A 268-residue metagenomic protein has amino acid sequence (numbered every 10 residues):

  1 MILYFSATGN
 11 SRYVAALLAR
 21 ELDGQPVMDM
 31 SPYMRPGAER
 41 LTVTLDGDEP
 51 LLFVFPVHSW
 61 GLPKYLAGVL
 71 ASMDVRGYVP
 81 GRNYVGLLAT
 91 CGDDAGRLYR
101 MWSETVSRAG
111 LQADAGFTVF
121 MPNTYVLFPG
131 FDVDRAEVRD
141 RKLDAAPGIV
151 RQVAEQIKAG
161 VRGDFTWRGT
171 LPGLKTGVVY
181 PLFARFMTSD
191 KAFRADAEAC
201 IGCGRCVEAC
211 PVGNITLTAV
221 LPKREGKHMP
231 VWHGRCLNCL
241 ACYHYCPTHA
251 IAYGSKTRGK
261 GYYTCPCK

Functional and structural regions predicted by a protein language model:
M1-I2, S6-M34, L45-F55, S59-F183 (+3 more regions): FMN-binding flavodoxin-like domain, especially the glycine-rich phosphate-binding loop
D29-A38, G226-H228: Short gly/ser/thr-rich secondary-structure transition/capping motifs
R40-T42: Short hydrophobic/charged patches on amphipathic alpha-helices used for structural packing and interfaces
Q156-V220, G226-K227: C-terminal and late-domain segments of enzyme folds
R205-L237, A241-G259: Iron-sulfur cluster-binding cysteine motifs and their immediate structural context in ferredoxin-like electron-transfer
Y263-C267: Active-site-proximal loop/hinge segments that shape catalytic or ion-binding/gating pockets
